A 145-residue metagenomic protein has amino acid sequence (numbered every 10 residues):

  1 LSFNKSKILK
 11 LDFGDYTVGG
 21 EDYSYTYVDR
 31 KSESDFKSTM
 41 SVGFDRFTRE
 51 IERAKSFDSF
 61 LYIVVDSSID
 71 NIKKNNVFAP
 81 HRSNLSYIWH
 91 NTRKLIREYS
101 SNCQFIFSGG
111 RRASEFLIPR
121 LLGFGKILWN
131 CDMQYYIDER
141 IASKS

Functional and structural regions predicted by a protein language model:
L1-S24, D35-S145: Non-catalytic C-terminal interaction segments of nucleic acid-processing enzymes
T26-S32: Conserved catalytic cores of phosphodiester-cleaving nucleases, focusing on short active-site segments
